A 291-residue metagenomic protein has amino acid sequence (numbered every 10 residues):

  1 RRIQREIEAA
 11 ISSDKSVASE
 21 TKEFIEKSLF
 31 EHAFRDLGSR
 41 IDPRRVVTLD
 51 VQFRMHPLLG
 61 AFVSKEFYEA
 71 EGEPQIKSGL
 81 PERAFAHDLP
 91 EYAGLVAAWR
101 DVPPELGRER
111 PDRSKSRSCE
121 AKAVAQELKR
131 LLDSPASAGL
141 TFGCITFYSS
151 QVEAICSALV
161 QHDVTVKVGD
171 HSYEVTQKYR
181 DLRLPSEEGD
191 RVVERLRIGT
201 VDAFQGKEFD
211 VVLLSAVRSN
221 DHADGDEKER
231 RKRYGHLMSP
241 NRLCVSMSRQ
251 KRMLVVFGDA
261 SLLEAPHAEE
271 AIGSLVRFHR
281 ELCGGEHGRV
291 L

Functional and structural regions predicted by a protein language model:
R1-L291: Conserved helicase motor core of SF1/SF2 NTP-dependent helicases
